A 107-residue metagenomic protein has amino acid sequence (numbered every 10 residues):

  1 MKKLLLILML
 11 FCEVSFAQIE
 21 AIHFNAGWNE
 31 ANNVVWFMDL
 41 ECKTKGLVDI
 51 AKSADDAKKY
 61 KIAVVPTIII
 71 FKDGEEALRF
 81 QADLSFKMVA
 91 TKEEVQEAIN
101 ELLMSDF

Functional and structural regions predicted by a protein language model:
L4-E13: Sec-dependent N-terminal signal peptides
A17-G46: Local sequence-structure signature of Cys/Sec-based thiol-disulfide redox active-site neighborhoods
A21-H23, T67-I69, R79: Soluble periplasmic/extracytoplasmic beta-strand elements of cell-envelope proteins
D49, Y60, K87-T91: Extracytoplasmic/periplasmic, Sec-exported soluble proteins
I50-D55: N-terminal post-signal-peptidase region of extra-cytosolic proteins
Y60-I70: Structural micro-motif
I70-F107: Non-catalytic, surface beta->alpha helical segment in thiol-disulfide oxidoreductase systems
